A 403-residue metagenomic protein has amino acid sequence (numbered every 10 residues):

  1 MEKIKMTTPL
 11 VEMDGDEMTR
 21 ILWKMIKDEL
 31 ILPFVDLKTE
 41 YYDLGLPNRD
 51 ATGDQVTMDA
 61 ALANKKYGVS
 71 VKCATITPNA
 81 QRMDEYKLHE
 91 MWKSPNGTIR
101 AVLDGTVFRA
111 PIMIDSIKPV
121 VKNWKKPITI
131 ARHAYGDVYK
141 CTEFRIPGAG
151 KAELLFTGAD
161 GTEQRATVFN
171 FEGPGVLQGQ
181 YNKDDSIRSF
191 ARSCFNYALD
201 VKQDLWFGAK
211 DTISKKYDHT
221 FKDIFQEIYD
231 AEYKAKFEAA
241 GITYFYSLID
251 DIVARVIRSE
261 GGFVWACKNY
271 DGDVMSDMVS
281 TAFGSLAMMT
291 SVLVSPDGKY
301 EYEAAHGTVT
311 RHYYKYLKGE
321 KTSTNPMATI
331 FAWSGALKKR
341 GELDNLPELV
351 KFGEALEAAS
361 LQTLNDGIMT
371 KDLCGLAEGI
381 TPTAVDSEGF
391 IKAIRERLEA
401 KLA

Functional and structural regions predicted by a protein language model:
E2-T8, M18, L22-W23, D28-G53 (+1 more regions): N-terminal alpha-helical transmembrane segments of multi-pass membrane transport and channel/translocase proteins
M6-M25, E29, L154-S247: Glycine-rich phosphate/diphosphate-binding loop of Rossmann-like nucleotide-binding domains
V35-Y41, V201-A209, Y233-Y246, G341-G353 (+1 more regions): Flexible, glycine/charged-enriched surface loops at secondary-structure junctions
L46-A60, K222-F263, C267: N-terminal small/polar loop signature for handling phosphorylated ligands or for N-terminal nucleophile
N48-A159, E163, Y270, V274: N-terminal glycine-rich phosphate/adenylate-binding segment common to multiple enzyme folds
V256-A355, Q362-T363: Glycine-rich phosphate/nucleotide-binding loop
G319-T324, E342-A403: Internal helix-turn-beta structural module
